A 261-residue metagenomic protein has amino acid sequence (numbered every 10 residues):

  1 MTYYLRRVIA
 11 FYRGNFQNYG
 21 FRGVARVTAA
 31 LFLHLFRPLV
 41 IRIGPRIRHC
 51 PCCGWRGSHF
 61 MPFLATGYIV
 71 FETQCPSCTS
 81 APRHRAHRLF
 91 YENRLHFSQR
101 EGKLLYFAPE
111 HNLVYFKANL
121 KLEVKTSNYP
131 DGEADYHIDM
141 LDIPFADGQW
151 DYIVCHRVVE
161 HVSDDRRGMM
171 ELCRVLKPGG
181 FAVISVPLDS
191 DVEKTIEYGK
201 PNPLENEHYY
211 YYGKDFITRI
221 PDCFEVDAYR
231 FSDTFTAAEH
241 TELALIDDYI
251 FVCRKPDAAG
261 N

Functional and structural regions predicted by a protein language model:
T2-A146, A237, A244-V252, P256-N261: Conserved N-terminal segment of class I S-adenosyl-L-methionine
F60, V186, Y229-F231: Residue-level detector of family-conserved "landmark" positions at structurally sensitive sites
Q99-I196, Y210-F224, Y249-G260: Conserved SAM-binding loop
I196-L204: Short glycine/proline- and charge-enriched loop/turn segments that cap or connect secondary-structure elements
E225-A237: Conserved S-adenosyl-L-methionine
